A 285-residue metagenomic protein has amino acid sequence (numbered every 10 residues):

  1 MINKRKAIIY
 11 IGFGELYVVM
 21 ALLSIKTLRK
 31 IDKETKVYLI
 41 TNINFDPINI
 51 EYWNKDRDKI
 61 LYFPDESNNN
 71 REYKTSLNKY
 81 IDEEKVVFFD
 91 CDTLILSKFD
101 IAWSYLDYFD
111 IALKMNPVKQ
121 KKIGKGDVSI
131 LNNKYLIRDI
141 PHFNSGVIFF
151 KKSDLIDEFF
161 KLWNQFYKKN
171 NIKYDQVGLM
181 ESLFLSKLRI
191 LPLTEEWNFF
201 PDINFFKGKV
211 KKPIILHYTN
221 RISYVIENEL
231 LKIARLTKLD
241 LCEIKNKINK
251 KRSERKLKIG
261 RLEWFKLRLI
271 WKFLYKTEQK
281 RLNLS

Functional and structural regions predicted by a protein language model:
M1-S285: Glycosyltransferase catalytic domains, chiefly GT-A lineage
